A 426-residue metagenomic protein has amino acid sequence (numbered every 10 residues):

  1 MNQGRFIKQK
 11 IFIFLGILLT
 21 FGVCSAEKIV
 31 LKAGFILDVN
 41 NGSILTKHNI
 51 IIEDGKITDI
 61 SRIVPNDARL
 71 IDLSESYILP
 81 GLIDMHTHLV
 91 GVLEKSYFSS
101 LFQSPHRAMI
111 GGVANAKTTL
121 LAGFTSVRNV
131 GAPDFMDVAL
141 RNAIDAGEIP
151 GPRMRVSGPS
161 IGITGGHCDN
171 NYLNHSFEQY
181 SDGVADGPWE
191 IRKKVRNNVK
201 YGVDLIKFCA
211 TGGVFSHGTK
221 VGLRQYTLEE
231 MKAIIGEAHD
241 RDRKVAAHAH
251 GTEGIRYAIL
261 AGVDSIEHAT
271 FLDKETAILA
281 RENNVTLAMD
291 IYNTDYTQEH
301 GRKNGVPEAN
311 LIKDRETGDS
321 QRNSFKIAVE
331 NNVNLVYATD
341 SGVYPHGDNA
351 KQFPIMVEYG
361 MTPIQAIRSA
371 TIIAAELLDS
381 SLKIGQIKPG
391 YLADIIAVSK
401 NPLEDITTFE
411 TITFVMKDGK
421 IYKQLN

Functional and structural regions predicted by a protein language model:
K10-G22: Bacterial N-terminal signal peptides
I29, I36, N40-L79, S99: Histidine-rich, glycine-flanked metal-binding segment
Y77-E148, T164-H167, N171-N174, E229 (+2 more regions): Metal-associated gating/positioning segment near the N- to mid-region
V90-A108, K117, T164-Q179, V214-L228 (+1 more regions): Active-site gating loops and adjacent loop-to-helix segments of metal-dependent hydrolytic enzymes
L93-Y97, S216-H217, I255-A261, I291-V306 (+4 more regions): Histidine/acidic-residue-rich catalytic or RNA/ligand-binding cores of hydrolases and nuclease-related proteins
G112-D137, G151-S160, V203-G213, K244 (+3 more regions): Divalent metal-dependent hydrolysis catalytic cores, especially in the metallo-beta-lactamase
A146-S160, G222-A247, A288-M289: Alpha-helix-loop-beta-strand connector modules within alpha/beta enzyme cores
D240, K244, A309, T317-N401: His/Asp/Glu-enriched, well-ordered alpha-helical/loop segment that forms or immediately abuts the divalent-metal
